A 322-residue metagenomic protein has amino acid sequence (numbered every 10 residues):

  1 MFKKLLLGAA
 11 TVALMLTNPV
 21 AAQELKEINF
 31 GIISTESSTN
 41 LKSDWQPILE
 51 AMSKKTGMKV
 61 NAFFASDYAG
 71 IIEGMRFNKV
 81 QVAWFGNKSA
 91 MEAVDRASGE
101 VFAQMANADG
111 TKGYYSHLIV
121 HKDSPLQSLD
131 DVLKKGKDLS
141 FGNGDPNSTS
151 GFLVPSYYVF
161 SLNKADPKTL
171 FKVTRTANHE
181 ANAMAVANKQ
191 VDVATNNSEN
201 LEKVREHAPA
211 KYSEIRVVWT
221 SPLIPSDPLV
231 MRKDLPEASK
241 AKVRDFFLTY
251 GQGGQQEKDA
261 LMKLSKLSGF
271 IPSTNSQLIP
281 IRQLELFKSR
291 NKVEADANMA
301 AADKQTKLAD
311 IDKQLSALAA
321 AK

Functional and structural regions predicted by a protein language model:
M1-A9: Bacterial N-terminal signal peptides that target proteins for export
N18-A22: Sec/Tat signal peptide C-region and signal peptidase I cleavage site
L25-K26, S37, S43, P47 (+1 more regions): An extracytoplasmic/periplasmic, membrane-proximal ligand-sensing/linker region
L25-S53, A65, K88, Y115-M184: Bilobed "Venus flytrap"/periplasmic-binding protein-like clamshell domains and structurally analogous long
N29, I33-S34, N107-H117, P209-R244 (+1 more regions): Periplasmic-binding protein-like
K54-F64, L162-T176, Q190, A210-E214 (+2 more regions): A local structural motif
A69-A83, R96, Y114, H179-A194: Short helices/loops that flank or line small-molecule/ion binding pockets
W84-A97, F160-S161, A187-N188, D192-S213 (+1 more regions): A ligand-binding cleft/hinge motif common to bilobed small-molecule-binding domains
